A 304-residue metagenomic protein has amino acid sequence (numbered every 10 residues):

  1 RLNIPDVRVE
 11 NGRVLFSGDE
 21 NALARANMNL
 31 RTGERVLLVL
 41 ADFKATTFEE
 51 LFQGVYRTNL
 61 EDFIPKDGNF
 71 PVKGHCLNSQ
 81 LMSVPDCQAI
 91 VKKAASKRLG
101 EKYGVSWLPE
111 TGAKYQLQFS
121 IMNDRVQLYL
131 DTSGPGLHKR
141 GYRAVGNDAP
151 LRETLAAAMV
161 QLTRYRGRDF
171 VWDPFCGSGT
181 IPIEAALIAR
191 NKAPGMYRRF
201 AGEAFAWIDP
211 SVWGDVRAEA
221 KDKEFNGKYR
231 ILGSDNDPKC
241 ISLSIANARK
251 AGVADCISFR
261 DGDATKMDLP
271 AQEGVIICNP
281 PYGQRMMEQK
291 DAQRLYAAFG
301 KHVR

Functional and structural regions predicted by a protein language model:
L2-Y115: Non-catalytic nucleic-acid substrate-recognition regions in nucleic-acid-modifying enzymes
I4-E34, C76-D86, I121-R168, I183 (+1 more regions): S-adenosyl-L-methionine
V72, F119, N279, F299: Residue-level signal for inorganic ion chemistry
L151-D268, R285, D291: Conserved S-adenosyl-L-methionine
F259-R260, I276-C278: Low-complexity, glycine/alanine/valine/leucine- and proline-rich hydrophobic stretches
T265-I277: A short acidic, Gly/Pro-enriched loop at the edge of an enzyme's catalytic core that lines a small-molecule cofactor
M287-V303: Glycine-rich S-adenosyl-L-methionine
